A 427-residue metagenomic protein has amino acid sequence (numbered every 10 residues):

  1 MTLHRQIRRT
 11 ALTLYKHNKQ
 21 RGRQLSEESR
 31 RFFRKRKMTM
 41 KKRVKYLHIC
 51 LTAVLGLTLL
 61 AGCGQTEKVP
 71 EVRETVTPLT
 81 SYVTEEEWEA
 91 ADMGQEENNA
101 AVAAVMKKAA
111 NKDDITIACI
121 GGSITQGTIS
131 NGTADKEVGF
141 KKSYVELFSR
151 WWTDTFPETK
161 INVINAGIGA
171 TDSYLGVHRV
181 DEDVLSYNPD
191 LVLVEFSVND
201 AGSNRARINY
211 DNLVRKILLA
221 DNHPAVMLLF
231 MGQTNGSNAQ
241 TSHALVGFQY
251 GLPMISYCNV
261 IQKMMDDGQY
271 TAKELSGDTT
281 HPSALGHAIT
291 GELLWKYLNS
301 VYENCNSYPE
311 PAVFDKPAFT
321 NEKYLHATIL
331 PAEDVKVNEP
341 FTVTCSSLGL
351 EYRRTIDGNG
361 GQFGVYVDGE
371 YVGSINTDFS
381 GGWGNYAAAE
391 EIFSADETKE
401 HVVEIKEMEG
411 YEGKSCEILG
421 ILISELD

Functional and structural regions predicted by a protein language model:
R21-T39: Short, Lys/Arg-enriched N-terminal segments with co-localized hydrophobic residues within the first ~10-30 amino acids
M40-C50: Bacterial N-terminal signal peptides that target proteins for export
L59-G62: C-terminal motif of bacterial Sec signal peptides marking the signal peptidase cleavage site
G64-P70: Bacterial lipoprotein signal-peptidase II cleavage site
V72-E86, A90, A288-D427: Conserved catalytic region of serine esterases and O-acyltransferases that act on ester linkages in lipids
T77-A166, R179-N188, G349-G358, Q362-Y366 (+2 more regions): Serine-esterase "nucleophile elbow" of acetyl-processing enzymes
W88, D92-G94, Q233-T320: Catalytic His-Asp segment of secreted/periplasmic serine-dependent ester chemistry enzymes
E195, N199, N209-L245: Active-site segments of SGNH/GDSL-like serine hydrolases that catalyze O-acetyl group transfer/hydrolysis on lipids
